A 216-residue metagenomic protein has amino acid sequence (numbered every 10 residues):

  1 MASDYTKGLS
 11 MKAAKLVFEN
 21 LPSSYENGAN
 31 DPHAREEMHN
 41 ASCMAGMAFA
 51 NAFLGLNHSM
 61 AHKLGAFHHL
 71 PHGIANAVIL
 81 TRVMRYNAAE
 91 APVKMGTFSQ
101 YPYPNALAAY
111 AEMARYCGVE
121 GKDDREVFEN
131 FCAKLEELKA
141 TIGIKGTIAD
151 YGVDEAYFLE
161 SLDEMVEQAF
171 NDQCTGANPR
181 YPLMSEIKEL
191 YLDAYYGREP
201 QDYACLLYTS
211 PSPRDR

Functional and structural regions predicted by a protein language model:
M1-A52: Carboxylate- and glycine-rich phosphate/diphosphate-binding segment that chelates Mg2+/Mn2+
A2, K15-V17, H39, K63 (+4 more regions): Glycine-rich flexible loops
D4-K15, L54, I74, Y103-L107 (+2 more regions): Alpha-helix N-cap/helix-start motif at coil-to-helix transitions, marked by capping-box chemistry
A13, M38-G46, M60, L80-M84 (+4 more regions): Short alpha-helical scaffolding segments that buttress acidic/His motifs in well-ordered protein cores
C43, M47-L56, A61-G73: Glycine-rich phosphate/pyrophosphate-binding beta-alpha loops
L70, I74-Y157, P200: Gly/Pro-rich interdomain helix-loop hinge
L159-L206: Short, amphipathic C-terminal "tail helix"
Y208-D215: Conserved small/polar residues in nucleotide/adenosyl-binding loops
